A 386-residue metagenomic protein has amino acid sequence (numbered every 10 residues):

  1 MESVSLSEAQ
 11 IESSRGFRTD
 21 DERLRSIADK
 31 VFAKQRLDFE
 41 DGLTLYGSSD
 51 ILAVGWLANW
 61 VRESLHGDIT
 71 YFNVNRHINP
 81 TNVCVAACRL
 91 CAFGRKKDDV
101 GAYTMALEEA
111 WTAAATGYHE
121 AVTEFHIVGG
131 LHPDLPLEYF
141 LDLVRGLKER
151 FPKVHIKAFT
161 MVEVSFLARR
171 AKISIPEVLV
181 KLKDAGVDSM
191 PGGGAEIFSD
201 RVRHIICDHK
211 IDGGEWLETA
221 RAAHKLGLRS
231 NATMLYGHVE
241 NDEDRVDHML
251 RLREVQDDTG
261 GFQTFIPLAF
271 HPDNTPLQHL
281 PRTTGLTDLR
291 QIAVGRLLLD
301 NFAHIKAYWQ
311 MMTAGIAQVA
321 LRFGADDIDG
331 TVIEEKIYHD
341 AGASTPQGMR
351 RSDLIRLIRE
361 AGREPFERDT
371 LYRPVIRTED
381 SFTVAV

Functional and structural regions predicted by a protein language model:
M1-L52, L65, Y118, L250 (+1 more regions): Auxiliary Fe-S-binding modules of radical SAM enzymes
K34, A58, C88, I127 (+5 more regions): Conserved, mostly hydrophobic/aromatic
F39-G42, N75-H77, R95-G101, V128-E138 (+3 more regions): Glycine-rich, proline-tolerant flexible connector loops at the mouths of alpha/beta enzymes
G42-Y46, N75-I78, G129-P133, Y236-V239 (+1 more regions): Conserved short loop/turn motifs at secondary-structure junctions
S49-N73: Active-site-flanking structural segment that lines cofactor/substrate pockets
S64-H66, T70-E109: Canonical Radical SAM [4Fe-4S] cluster-binding loop centered on the CxxxCxxC motif and its immediate flanking residues
T70-R76, F125, I156-T160, M190-G192 (+4 more regions): Hydrophobic faces of well-ordered beta-strands that scaffold small-molecule active sites in alpha/beta enzyme cores
R95-T233, H238-E254: Conserved Radical SAM active-site core
